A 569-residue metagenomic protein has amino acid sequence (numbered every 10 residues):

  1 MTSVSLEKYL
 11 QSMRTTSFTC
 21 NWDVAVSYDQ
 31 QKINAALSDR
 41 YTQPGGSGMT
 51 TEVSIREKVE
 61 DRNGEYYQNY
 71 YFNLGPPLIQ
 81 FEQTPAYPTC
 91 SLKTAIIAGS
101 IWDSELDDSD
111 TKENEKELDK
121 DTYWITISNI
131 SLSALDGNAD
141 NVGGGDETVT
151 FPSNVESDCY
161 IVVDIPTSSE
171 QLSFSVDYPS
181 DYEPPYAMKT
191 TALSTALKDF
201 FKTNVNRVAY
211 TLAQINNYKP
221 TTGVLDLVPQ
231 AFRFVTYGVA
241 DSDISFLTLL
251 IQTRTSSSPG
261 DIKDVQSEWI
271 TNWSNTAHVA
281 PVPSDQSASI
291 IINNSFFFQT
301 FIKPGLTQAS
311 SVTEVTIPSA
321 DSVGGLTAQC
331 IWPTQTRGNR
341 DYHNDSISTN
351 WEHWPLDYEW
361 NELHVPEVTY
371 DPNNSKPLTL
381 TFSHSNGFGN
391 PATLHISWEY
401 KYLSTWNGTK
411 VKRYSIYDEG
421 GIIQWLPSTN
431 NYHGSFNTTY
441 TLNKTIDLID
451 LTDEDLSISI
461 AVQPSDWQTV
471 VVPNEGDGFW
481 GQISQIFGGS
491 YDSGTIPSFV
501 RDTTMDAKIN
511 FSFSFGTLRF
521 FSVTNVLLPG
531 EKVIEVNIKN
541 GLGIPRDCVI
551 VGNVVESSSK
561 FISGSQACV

Functional and structural regions predicted by a protein language model:
T2-T195, D199, Y210-M505, S514-V569: Hydrophobic membrane/lipid-contacting segments
F200, N204-V205: Extended serine/threonine-enriched, polar tracts that run as long, contiguous segments within proteins
